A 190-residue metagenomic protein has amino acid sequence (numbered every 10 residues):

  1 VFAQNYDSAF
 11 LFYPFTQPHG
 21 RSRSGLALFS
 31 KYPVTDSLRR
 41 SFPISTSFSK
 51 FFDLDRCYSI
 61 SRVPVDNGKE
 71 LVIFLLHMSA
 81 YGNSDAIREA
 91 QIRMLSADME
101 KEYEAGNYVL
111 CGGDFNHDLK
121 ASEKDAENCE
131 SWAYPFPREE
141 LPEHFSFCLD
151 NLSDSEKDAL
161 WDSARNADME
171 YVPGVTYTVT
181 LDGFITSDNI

Functional and structural regions predicted by a protein language model:
V1-M78: Structured beta-strand-rich core segments of catalytic domains in phosphoester-bond hydrolases
V1-Q4, T186-I190: Short, intrinsically disordered, charge-balanced linker/junction segments flanking boundaries in proteins
N83-N189: Metal-dependent phosphoesterases centered on the DNase I-like endonuclease/exonuclease/phosphatase
